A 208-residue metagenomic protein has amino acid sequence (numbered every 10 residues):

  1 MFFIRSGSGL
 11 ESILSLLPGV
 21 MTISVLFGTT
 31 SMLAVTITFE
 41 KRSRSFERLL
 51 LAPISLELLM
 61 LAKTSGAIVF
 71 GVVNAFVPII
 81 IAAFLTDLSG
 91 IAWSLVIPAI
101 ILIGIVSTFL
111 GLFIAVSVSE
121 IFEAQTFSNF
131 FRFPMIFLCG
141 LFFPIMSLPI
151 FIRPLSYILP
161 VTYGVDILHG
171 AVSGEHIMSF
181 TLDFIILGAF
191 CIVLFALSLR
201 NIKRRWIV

Functional and structural regions predicted by a protein language model:
M1-S43, G71, D87-V96, E123-N129 (+2 more regions): Transmembrane helix-boundary elements of multi-pass transport/secretion proteins, especially ABC-type permease modules
F2-G7, A115-I158, T162: Transmembrane helix segments
V25, T29, I54-I81: Selective transmembrane-helix segments that form parts of the transport pathway or gating/packing helices in multipass
T29-L33, V77, F109-L110, P134 (+2 more regions): Hydrophobic/aromatic residues in alpha-helical transmembrane segments
T36-G66: Helix-loop-helix units of permease transmembrane domains in multi-pass membrane transporters, especially ABC
F76, V161-S173: Transmembrane alpha-helical segments of integral membrane proteins
I79-A92, S117: Short helix-loop junctions at transmembrane helix boundaries
L95-V118, I136-C139, L187-A196: Hydrophobic alpha-helical transmembrane segments of polytopic membrane proteins
